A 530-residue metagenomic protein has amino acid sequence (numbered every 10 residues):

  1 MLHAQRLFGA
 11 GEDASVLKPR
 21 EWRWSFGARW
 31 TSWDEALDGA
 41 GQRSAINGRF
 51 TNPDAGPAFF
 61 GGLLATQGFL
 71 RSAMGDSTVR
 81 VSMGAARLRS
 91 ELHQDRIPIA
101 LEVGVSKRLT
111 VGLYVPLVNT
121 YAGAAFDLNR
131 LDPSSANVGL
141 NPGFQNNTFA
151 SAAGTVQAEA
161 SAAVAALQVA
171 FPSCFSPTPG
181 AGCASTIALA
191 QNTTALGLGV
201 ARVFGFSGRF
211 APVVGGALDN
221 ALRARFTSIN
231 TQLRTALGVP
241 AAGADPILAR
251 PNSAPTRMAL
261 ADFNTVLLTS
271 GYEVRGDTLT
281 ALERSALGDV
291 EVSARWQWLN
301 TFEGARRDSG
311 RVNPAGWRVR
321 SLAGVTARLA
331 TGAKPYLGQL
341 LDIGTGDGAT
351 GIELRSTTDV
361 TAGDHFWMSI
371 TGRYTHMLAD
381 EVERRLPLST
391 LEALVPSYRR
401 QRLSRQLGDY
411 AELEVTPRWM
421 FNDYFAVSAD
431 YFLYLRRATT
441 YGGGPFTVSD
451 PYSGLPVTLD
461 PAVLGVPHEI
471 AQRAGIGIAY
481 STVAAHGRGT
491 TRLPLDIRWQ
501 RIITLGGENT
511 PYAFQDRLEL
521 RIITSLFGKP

Functional and structural regions predicted by a protein language model:
M1-M83, F302-V319, H486-G489, G528-P530: Outer-membrane beta-barrel biogenesis signature
V16-W24, K107-V111, A315-S321, D364-I370 (+5 more regions): Outer-envelope beta-barrel architecture signal
P19, T31, S106-R108, V118 (+5 more regions): Outer-membrane beta-barrel channels and translocator barrels
A28-D34, L117-Y121, W298, V325-A333 (+6 more regions): Transmembrane beta-strands of outer-membrane beta-barrel pores
L37-T51, C174-F175, G215, R223-F226 (+3 more regions): Outer membrane beta-barrel transmembrane domains
H93-I99, L140, S285-V290, W317-V319 (+5 more regions): Residues that define the transmembrane beta-barrel architecture of outer-membrane proteins
I99-V105, L113, V292-W298, V325 (+6 more regions): Residues on the lipid-exposed face of transmembrane beta-strands in outer-membrane beta-barrel proteins
T120-R402, L455-E469: Outer-membrane pore/translocation modules
